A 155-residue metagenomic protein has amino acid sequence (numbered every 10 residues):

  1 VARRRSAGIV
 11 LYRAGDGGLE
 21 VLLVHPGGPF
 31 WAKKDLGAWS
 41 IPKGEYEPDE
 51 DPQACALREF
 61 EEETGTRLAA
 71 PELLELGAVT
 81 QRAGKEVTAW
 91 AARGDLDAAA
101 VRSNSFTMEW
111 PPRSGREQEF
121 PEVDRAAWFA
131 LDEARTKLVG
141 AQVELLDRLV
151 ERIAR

Functional and structural regions predicted by a protein language model:
V1-I41, W90: N-terminal strand-loop-strand
G15-G18, G28-W31, E47-P48, A83-G84 (+1 more regions): Short, charged/polar surface micro-motifs in flexible loops or helix N-caps
K33, D49, K137: Residues that scaffold the ATP/ADP-binding catalytic core of kinase and kinase-like folds
K34-L36, S40, T66, K85-V87 (+1 more regions): Membrane-topology and secretion signals of cell-surface/extracellular proteins
I41-L76, A130: The catalytic Nudix box helix
A78-G115, A127, L149: Active-site-adjacent beta-strand/loop module that shapes the phosphate/pyrophosphate-binding cleft
Q118-D124: Non-DNA-binding regulatory cores of transcription-related proteins, predominantly C-terminal effector-binding
L131-R155: Charged phosphate-binding loop/patch that engages nucleotide di/tri-phosphates or the phosphate backbone of nucleic
